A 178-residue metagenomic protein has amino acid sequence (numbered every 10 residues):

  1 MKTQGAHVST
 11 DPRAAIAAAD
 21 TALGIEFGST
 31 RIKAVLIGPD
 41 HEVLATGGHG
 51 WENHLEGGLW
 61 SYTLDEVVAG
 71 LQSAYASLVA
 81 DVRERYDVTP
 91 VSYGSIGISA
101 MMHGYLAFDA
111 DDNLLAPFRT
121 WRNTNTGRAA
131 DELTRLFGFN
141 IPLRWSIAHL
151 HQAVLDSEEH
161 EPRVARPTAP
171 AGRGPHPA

Functional and structural regions predicted by a protein language model:
M1-A116: N-terminal glycine/serine-rich phosphate-binding loop of ATP-dependent small-molecule kinases, especially carbohydrate
S77-A178: Glycine-rich phosphate-binding/catalytic subdomain of phosphoryl-transfer and nucleotide/sugar-phosphate-processing
